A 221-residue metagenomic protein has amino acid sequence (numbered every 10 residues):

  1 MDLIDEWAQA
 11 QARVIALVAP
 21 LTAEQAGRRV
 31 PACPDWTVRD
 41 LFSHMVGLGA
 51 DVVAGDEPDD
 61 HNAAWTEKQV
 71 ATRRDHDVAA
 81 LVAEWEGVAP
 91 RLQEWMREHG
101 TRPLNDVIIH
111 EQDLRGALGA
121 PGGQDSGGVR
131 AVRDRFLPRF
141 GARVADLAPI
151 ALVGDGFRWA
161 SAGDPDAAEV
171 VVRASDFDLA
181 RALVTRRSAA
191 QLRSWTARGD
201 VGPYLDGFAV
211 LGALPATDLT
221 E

Functional and structural regions predicted by a protein language model:
M1-D40, V52-A54: An N-terminal domain-cap segment
D2-L3, Q25-V30, P34, E57-E67 (+2 more regions): Structured surface interface patches that mediate subunit assembly and partner/cofactor docking
I15-A19, G49-V53, E86-Q93, E111 (+1 more regions): Structural signal for well-ordered, non-membrane alpha-helices
T37-V38, D77, S175: Short, structural beta-strand-to-alpha-helix junction motif
R39-T66: Conserved alpha-helical segments that form or flank metal/cofactor-binding pockets of metalloenzymes
V70-R91, W95-H99: A short, structured beta-strand-centered segment in the mid-to-C-terminal lobe of catalytic cores from group-transfer
